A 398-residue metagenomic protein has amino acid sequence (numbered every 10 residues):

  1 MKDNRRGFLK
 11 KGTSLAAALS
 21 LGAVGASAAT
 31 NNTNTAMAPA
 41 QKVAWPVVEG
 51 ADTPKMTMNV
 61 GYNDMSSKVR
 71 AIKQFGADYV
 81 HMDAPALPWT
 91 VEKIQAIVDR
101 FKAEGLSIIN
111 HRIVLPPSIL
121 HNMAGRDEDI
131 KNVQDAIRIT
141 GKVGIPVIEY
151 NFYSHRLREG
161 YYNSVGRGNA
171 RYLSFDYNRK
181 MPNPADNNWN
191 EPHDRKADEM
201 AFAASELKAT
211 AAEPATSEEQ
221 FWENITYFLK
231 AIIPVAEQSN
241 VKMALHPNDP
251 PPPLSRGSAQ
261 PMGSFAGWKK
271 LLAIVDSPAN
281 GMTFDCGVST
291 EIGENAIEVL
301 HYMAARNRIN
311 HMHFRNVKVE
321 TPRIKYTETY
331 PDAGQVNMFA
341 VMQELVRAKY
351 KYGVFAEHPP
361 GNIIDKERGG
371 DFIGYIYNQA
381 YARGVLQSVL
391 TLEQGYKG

Functional and structural regions predicted by a protein language model:
K2-T53, I119-N122, R138-P146, E159 (+5 more regions): Histidine-acidic metal/acid-base catalytic patches
M58-Y62, A84, N110-I113, Y150-F152 (+4 more regions): A cross-domain feature marking catalytic cores of carbohydrate-active enzymes and several ubiquitous metabolic/repair
G61-I72, D129-I137, N295-H301: Short, acidic/polar
D64-D83, V143: Catalytic domains of carbohydrate-active enzymes, especially glycoside hydrolases
A71-D78, Q95-K102, D276, H301-A305: Short, surface-exposed basic-aromatic patches at helix termini and helix-loop junctions that form
D83-E223, Q238, V288, V346 (+1 more regions): Structural motif corresponding to the early beta-alpha repeats
